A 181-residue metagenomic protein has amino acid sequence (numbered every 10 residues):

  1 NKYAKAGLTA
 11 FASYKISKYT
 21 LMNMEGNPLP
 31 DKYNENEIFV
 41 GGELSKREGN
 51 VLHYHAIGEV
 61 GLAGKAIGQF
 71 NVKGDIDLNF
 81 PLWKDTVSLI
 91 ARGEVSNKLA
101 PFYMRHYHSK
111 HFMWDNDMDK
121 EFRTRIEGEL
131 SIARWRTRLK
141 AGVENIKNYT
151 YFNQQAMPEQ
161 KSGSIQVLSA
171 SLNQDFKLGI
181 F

Functional and structural regions predicted by a protein language model:
N1-F181: Exposed, low-structure sequence patches enriched in small/polar residues
